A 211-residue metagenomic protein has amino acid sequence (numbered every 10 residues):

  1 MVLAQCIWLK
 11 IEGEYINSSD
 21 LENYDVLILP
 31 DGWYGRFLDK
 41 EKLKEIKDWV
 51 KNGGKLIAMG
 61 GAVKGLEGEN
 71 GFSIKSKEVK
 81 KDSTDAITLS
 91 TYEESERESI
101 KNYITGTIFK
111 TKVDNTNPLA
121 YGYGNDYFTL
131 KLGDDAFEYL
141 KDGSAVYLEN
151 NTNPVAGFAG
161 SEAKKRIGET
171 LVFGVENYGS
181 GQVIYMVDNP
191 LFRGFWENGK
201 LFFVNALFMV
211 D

Functional and structural regions predicted by a protein language model:
M1-I74, R193: Helical hinge/lid and interdomain linker segments adjacent to catalytic or ligand-binding clefts that mediate domain
M1-Q5, L9-E14, P118, F128 (+1 more regions): Extracellular ligand-binding/catalytic regions of CAZymes and related secreted enzymes and adhesion modules
V2-Q5, F72-S76, K80, A136-E138 (+1 more regions): Active/binding-pocket-proximal capping segment
I7-G13, A58-M59, S73-V79, F128-L132 (+2 more regions): Acidic/polar loop patches that form or flank catalytic/metal-binding clefts of enzymes that bind anionic ligands
I11, L27-D31, I57-G60, G122 (+3 more regions): Generic beta-strand/beta-sheet core signal
G13-S18, E45-I46, R97, T107-I108 (+3 more regions): Generic recognition of flexible, low-complexity loop/linker segments
D39-G122: A glycine-rich, often tryptophan-bearing local segment used as a flexible ligand/cofactor-contacting loop or short
D114-A159: Acidic, glycine-rich loop-and-strand cores that form catalytic or ligand-binding grooves in diverse globular domains
